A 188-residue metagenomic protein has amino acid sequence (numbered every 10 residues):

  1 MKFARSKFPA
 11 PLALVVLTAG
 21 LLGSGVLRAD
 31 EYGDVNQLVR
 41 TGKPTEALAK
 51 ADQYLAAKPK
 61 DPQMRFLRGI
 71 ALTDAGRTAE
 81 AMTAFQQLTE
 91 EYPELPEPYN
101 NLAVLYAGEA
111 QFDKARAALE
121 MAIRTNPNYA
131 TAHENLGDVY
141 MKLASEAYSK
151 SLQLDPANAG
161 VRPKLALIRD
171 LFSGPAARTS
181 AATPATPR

Functional and structural regions predicted by a protein language model:
R28, P62-Q63, P96-E97, A130-T131 (+1 more regions): Helix-start (N-cap) detector for alpha-helical repeat units in TPR-like alpha-solenoids, especially tetratricopeptide
R40-T41, D74-A75, G108-E109, K142 (+1 more regions): Register position in tetratricopeptide repeats
